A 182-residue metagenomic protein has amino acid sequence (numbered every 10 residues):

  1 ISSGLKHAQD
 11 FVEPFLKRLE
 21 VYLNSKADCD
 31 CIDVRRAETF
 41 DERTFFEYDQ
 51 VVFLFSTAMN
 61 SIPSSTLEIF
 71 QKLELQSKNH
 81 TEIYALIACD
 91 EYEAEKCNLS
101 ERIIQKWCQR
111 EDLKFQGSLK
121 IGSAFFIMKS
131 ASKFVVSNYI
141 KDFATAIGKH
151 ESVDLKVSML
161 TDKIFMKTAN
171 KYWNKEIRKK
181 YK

Functional and structural regions predicted by a protein language model:
I1-N24: N-terminal beta1-alpha1 ligand-phosphate binding loop
K6-H7, Y92-E95, I127-S130: A generic structural signal for short coil/turn motifs at secondary-structure boundaries
R18-V21, K72, W107, A146: Alpha-helical scaffold elements within enzyme catalytic domains, especially in hydrolases
N24-T44: A short, well-structured beta->alpha microelement
T39-E111: Helix-loop-strand module that forms the ligand-binding subsite of alpha/beta enzymes
I121-K182: Glycine-rich phosphate/pyrophosphate-binding loop and the adjoining helix
